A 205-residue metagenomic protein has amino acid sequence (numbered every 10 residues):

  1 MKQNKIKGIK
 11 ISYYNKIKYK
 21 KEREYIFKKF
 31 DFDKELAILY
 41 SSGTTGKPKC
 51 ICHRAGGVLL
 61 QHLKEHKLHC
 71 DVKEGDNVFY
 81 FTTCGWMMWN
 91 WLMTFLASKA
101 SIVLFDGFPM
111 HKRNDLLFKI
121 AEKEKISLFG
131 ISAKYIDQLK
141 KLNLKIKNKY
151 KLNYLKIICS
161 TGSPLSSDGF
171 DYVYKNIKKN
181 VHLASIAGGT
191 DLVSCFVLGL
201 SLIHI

Functional and structural regions predicted by a protein language model:
M1-K16, E124-K125, S132-A133: Structural core segment of the AMP-binding/adenylate-forming
G8-S12, I17-Y40, K47, G57 (+1 more regions): Conserved pre-ATP/AMP-binding loop-to-beta segment of ANL
F27, D115-F118, K147-K149: Short hydrophobic/charged patches on amphipathic alpha-helices used for structural packing and interfaces
E35, S41-T44, H66, V78 (+4 more regions): Conserved S/T- and glycine-rich ATP-binding loop of Class I adenylate-forming
I38, I51-R54, F81-T82, M87 (+5 more regions): Generic beta-strand/beta-sheet core signal
S41, I203-I205: Conserved small/polar residues in nucleotide/adenosyl-binding loops
L59-N77, M87-S127, L142: Conserved AMP-binding/adenylation subdomain of ANL enzymes
A100, S127-G130, K140-L202: Gly/Ser/Thr-rich phosphate-binding loop
